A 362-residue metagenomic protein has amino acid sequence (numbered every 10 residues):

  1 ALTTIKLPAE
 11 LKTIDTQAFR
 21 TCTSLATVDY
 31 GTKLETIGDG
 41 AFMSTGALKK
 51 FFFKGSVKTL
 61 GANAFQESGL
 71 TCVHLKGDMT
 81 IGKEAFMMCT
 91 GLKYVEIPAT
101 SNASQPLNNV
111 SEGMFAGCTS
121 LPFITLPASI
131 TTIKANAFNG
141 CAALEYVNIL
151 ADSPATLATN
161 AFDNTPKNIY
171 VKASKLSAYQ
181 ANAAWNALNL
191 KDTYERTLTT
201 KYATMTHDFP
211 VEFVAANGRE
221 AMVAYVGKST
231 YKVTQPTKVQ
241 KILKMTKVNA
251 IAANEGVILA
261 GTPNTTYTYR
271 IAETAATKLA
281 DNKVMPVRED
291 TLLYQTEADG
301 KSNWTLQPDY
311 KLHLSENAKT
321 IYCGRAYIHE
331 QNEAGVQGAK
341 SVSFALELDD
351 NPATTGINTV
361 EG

Functional and structural regions predicted by a protein language model:
A1-T13, T23-T36, G46-T59, S68-T80 (+5 more regions): Structural signature of tandem-repeat unit edges
D15-R20, G38-A41, G61-A64, K83-A85 (+3 more regions): Consensus positions within tandem repeat domains that build extended binding/scaffold surfaces
R20, A135-G140, G256-G261: Extracellular/lumenal glycan-associated surfaces
F51, A62-N63, E84, A135-N139 (+3 more regions): Short, T/G/N/S-enriched strand-turn elements that build extracellular solenoid repeat scaffolds
M87, N160-N164, A183: A structural signal for leucine-rich repeat
D152-S153, A173-S177, A184, T262-T266 (+1 more regions): Acidic glycine-/aspartate-rich tracts in secreted/extracellular proteins
D192-N217, K247-K311, S315-T354: A short, polar beta-strand/turn micro-motif
Y231-T234, T354-G362: C-terminal outer-membrane/trafficking sorting elements
